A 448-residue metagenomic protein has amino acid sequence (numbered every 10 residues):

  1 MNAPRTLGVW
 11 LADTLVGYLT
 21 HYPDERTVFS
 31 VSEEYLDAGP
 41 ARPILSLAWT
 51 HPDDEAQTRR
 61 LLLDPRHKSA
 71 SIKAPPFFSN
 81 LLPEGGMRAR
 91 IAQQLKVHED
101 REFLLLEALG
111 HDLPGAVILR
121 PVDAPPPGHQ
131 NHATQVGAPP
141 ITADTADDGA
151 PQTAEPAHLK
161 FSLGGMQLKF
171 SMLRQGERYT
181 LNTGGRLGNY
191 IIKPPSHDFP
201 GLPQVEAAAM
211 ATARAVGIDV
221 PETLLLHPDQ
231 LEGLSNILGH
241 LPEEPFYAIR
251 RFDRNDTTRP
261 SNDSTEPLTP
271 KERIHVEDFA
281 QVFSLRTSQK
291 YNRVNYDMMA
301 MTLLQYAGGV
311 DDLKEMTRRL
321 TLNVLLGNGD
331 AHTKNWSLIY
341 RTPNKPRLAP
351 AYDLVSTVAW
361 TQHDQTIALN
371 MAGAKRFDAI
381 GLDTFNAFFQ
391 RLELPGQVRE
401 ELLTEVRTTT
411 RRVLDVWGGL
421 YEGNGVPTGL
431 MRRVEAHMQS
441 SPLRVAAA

Functional and structural regions predicted by a protein language model:
M1-T333, S337-A448: Phosphate/dinucleotide-binding and metal-coordinating scaffold of catalytic cores in nucleotide-dependent enzymes
